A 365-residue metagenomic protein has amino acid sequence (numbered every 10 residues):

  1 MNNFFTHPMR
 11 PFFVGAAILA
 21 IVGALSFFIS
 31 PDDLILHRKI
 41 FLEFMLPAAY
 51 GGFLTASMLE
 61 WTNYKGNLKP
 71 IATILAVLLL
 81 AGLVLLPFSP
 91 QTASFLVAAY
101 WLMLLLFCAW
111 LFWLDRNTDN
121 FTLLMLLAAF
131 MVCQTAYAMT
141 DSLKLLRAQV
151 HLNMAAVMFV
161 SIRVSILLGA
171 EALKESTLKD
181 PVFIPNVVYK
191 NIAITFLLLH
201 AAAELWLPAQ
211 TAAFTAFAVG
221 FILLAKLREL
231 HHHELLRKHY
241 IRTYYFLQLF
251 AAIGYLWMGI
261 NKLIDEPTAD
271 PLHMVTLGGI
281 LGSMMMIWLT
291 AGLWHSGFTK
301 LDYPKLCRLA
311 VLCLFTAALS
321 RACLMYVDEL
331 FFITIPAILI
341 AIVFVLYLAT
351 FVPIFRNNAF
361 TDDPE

Functional and structural regions predicted by a protein language model:
M1-E365: Hydrophobic alpha-helical transmembrane segments of multi-pass integral membrane proteins
